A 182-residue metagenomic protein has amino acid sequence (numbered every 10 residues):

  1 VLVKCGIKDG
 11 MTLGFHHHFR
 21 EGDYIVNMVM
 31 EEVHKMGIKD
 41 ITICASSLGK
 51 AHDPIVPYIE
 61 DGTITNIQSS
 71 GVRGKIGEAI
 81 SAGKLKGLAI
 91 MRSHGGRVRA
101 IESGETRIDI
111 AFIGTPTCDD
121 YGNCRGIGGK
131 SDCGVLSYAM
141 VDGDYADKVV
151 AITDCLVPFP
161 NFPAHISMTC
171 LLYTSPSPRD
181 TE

Functional and structural regions predicted by a protein language model:
V1-E78: N-terminal active-site beta-alpha-beta segment that forms phosphate/nucleotide-binding and substrate-recognition loops
K4, G96-E105, G114-T115, G134-G143 (+1 more regions): A generic local secondary-structure boundary/capping motif
I25-M28, P54-E60, A79-A82, N123-G129 (+1 more regions): Short acidic, glycine/serine/threonine-rich loops at helix termini
I64-G126: An acidic, phosphate/nucleotide-engaging active-site surface
Y138-C155, L171-L172: Structural signature of FAD isoalloxazine-binding scaffolds in flavoprotein oxidoreductases
L156-L172: His/Asp/Glu-rich metal-coordinating catalytic cores of metallo-dependent phosphodiesterases/hydrolases acting on
Y173-D180: Conserved small/polar residues in nucleotide/adenosyl-binding loops
